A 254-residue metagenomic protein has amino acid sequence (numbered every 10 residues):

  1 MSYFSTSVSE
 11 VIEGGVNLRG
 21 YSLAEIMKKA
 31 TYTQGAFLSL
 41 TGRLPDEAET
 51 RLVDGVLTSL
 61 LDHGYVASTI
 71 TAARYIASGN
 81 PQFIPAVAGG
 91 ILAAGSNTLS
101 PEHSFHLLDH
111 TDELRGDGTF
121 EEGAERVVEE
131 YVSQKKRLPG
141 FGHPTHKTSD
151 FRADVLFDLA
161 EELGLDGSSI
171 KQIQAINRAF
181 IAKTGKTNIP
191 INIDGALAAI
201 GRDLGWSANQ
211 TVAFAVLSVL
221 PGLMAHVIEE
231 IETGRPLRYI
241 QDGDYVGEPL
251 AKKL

Functional and structural regions predicted by a protein language model:
M1-L254: Non-transmembrane, aqueous-exposed alpha-helical and coiled segments at domain scale
